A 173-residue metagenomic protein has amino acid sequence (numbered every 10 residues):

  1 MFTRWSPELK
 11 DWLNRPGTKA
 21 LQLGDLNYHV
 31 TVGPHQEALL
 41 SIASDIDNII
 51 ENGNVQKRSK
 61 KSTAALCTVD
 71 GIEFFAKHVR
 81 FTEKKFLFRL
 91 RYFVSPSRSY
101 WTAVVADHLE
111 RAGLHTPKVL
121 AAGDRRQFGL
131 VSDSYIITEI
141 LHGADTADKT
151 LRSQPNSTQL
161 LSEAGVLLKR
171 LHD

Functional and structural regions predicted by a protein language model:
F2-N54: Juxta-kinase regulatory segment immediately upstream of eukaryotic protein kinase catalytic domains
A38-T146, P155, E163-D173: Conserved ATP-binding subdomain of kinase catalytic cores across diverse folds
